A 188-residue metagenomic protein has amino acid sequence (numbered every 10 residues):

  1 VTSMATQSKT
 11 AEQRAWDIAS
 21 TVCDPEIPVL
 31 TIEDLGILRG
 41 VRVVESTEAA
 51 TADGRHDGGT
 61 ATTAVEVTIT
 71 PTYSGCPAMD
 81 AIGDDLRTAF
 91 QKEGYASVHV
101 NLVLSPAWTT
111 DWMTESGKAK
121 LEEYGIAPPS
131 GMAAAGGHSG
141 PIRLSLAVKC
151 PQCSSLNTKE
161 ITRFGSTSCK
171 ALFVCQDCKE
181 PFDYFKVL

Functional and structural regions predicted by a protein language model:
V1-T21, S46-G54: N-terminal presequence-like segments and adjacent domain-start helices
Q13-G36: N-terminal first-folded block
A19, L38, C76, V98: Residue-level signature of catalytic and energy-coupling elements of molecular machines, predominantly ATP/GTP-dependent
V29-T70: Short edge beta-strands and adjacent turn/loop segments
T72-S97: Short, non-transmembrane amphipathic alpha-helical segments
V100-P106: AMP-binding/adenylate-forming catalytic domain of the ANL superfamily
T109-T110: Charged, alpha-helical interface segments at or near domain boundaries
S116-L188: Cys/His-clustered metal-coordination modules, chiefly Zn-binding fingers
